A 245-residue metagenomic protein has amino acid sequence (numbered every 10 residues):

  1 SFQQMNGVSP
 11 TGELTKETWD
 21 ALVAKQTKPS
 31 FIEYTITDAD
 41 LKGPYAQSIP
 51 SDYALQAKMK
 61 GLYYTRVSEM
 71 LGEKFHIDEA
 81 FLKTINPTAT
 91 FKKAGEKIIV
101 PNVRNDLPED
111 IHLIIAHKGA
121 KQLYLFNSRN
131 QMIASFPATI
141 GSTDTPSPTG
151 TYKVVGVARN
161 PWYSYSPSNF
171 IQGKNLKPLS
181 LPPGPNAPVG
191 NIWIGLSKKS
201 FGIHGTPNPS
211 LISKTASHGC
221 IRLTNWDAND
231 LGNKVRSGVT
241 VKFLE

Functional and structural regions predicted by a protein language model:
S1-F2, T35-H76: Primarily a LysM-type cell-wall glycan-binding module
S1-S9, T65-K92, Q131, K214 (+2 more regions): LysM (lysin motif) carbohydrate-binding repeats in extracellular/periplasmic proteins that recognize
Q4-L41, K83-L113: Extracellular LysM carbohydrate-binding repeats and other cell-envelope/extracellular binding modules
N6-P10, A54-G72, I111-H112, S180-G184 (+2 more regions): Second-shell loop/turn segments in exported
T11-T15, K60-S68, F75, F91 (+7 more regions): Solvent-exposed, acidic/flexible segments
P108-T206, N233: Gly/Pro-biased beta-strand-loop elements
N191-K234, T240-K242: Active-site scaffold segments
